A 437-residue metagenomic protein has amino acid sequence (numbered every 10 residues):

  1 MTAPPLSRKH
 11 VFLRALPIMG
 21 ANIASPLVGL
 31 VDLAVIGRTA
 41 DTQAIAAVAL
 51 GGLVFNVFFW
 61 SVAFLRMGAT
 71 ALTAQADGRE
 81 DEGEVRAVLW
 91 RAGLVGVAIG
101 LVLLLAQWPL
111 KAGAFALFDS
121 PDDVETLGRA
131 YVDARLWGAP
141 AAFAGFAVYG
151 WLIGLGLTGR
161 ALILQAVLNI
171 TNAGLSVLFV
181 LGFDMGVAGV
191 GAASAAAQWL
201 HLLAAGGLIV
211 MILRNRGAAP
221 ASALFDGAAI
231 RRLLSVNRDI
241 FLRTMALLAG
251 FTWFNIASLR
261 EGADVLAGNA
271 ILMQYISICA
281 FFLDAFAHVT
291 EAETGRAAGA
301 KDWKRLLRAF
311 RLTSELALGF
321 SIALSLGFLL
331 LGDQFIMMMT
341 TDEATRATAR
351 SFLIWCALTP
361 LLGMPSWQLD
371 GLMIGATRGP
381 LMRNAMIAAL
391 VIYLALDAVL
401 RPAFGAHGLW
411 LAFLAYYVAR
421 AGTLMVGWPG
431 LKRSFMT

Functional and structural regions predicted by a protein language model:
M1-A15, T73-P140, T171-G174, V180-F241 (+2 more regions): Short alpha-helical transmembrane segments in multi-pass integral membrane proteins
M19-M67, A71, R135-A142, R231-R296 (+3 more regions): Transmembrane helix-bundle signature of multi-pass secondary active exporters and lipid flippases
L30, T39-T42, A76-R79, G154-G156 (+5 more regions): Helix-loop interface residues and adjacent transmembrane-helix termini in multi-pass membrane transporters, primarily
L30-L33, A147-W151, A173-L178, G206 (+6 more regions): Alpha-helical transmembrane segments of multipass membrane proteins
L30-L33, L331-Q334, T377: Non-cytoplasmic
D41, T70, K111, V167 (+5 more regions): ATP/adenylate-binding site constellation spanning eukaryotic-like Ser/Thr protein kinases, ABC-transporter
A46-L105, G145-A161, G268-L326, L330 (+2 more regions): Small-residue-rich hydrophobic transmembrane alpha-helices
R66, A134-G154, A161-N172, V190-G206 (+4 more regions): Short runs within selected transmembrane alpha-helices of multi-pass transporters and secretion channels
